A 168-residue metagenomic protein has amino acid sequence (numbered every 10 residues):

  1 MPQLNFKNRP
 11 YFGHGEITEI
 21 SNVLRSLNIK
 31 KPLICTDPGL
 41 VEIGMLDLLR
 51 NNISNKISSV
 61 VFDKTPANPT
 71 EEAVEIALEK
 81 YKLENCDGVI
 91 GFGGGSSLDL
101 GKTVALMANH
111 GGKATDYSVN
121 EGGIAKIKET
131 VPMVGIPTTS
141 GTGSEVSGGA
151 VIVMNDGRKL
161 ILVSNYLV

Functional and structural regions predicted by a protein language model:
M1-L27: N-terminal amphipathic/basic leader segments beginning at the initiator methionine
R9-P10, S58-V60, P132: Conserved beta-strand segments of alpha/beta enzyme cores
T18-L33, N51-K56, L83-E84: Glycine-rich phosphate/diphosphate-binding loops that line cofactor/substrate pockets in enzymes
I29-K30, I34-M45: N-terminal glycine-rich phosphate/pyrophosphate-binding loops that anchor nucleotide-derived ligands and cofactors
L33-I34, G88-I90, V134: Conserved beta-strand elements of the Class I
V41-K113: N-terminal small/polar loop signature for handling phosphorylated ligands or for N-terminal nucleophile
H110-V168: A glycine/threonine-rich phosphate-anchoring loop and its flanking beta-alpha core in nucleotide/phosphate-binding
